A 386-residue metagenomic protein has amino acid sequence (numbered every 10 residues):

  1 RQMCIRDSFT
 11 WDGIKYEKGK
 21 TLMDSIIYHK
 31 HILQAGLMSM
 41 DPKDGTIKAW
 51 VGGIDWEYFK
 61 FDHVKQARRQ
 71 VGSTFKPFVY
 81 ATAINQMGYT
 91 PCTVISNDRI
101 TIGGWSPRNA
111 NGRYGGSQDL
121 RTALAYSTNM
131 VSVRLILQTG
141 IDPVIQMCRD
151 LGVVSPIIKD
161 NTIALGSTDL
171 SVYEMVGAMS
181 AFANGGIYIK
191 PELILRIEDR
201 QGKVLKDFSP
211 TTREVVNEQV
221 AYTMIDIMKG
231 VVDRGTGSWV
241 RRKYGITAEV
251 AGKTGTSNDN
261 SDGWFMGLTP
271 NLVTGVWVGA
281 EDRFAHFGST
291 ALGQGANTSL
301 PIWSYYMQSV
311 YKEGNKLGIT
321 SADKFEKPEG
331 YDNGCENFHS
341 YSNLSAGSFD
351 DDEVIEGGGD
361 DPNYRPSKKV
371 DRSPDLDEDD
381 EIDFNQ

Functional and structural regions predicted by a protein language model:
Q2, R6-D41, W50, W56-H63 (+4 more regions): A penicillin-recognizing enzyme superfamily signal
Y28-I47, F75, A81, N85-Q86 (+3 more regions): C-terminal substrate/ligand-recognition segments
P42, E57-Y58, I84-T93, V154-P156 (+1 more regions): Secondary-structure transition/capping motifs at alpha-helix termini and the adjoining loop/turn into the next element
D44-G45, R68-I95, A123, A178-F182 (+3 more regions): Active-site SXXK
A67-G72, G115-G116, L120, L124 (+8 more regions): Secondary-structure capping and boundary motifs in well-ordered enzyme cores
Y89-V144, D160, Y188, R200-I225 (+1 more regions): Conserved catalytic neighborhood of penicillin-recognizing serine enzymes
S106-N109, G140-G177, G186, K190-L193: Mid-domain, small-residue-enriched loop/turn segments at the edges of structured enzyme/sensor domains
G330-Q386: Low-complexity, Gly/Ser/Thr/Pro-rich intrinsically disordered linker/tail segments
